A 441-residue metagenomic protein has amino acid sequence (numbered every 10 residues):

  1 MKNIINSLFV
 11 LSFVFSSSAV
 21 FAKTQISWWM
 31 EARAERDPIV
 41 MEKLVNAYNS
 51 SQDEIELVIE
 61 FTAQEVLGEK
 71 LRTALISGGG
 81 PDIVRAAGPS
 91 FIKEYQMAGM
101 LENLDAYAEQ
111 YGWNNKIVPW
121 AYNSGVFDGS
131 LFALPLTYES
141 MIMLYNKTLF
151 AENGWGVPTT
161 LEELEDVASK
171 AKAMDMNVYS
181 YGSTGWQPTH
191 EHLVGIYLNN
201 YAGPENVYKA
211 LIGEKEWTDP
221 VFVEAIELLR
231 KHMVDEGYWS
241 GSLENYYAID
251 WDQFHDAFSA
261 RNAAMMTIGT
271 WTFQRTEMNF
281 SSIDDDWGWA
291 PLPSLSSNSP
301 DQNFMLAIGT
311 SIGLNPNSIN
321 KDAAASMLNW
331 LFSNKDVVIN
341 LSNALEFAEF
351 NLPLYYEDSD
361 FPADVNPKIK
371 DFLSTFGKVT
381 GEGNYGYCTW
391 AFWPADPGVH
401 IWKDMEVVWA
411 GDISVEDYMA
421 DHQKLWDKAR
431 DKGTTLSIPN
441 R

Functional and structural regions predicted by a protein language model:
I26-E42, T62-Q64, E139, T389-W393: Extracytoplasmic "Venus flytrap"
K43-V126, T148-T159, D256-A257, R261-M265 (+4 more regions): Extracytoplasmic "Venus flytrap"/periplasmic binding protein-like
S50, G129, N153, V234-W239 (+2 more regions): Extracytoplasmic/periplasmic substrate-recognition and gating elements
D82, Y111-L149, N177-S183, H192 (+2 more regions): A structural signal for short loop-to-beta-strand junctions that line the ligand-binding cleft of periplasmic/secreted
A87-I142, G156, E165, A171 (+5 more regions): Hinge/lid segment of periplasmic solute-binding proteins
V126, L211, K368-D427: C-terminal capping/gating helix-and-loop segments adjacent to ligand/active sites or protein-protein/ligand interfaces
D128-L136, M141, E165-T218, A263: Extracytoplasmic/periplasmic solute-binding protein
A168-K170, I212-E244, L295: Glycine-centered hinge/linker elements that transmit conformational signals in sensory and ligand-binding systems
